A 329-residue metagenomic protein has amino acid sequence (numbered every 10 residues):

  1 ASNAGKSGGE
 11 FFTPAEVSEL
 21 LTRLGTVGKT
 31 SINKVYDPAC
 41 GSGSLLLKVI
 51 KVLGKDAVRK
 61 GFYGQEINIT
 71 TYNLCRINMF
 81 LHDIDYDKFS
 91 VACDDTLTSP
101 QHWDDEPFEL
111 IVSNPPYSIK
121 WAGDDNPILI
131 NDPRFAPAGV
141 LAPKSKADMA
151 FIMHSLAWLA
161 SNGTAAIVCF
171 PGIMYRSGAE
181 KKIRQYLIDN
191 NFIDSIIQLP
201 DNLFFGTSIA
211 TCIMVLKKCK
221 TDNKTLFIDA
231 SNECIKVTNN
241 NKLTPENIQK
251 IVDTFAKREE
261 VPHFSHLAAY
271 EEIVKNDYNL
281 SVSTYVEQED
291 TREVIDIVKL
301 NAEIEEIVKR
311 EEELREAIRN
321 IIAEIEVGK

Functional and structural regions predicted by a protein language model:
S7-S113, S118-K120, D125-L129, R134-G139 (+4 more regions): Conserved S-adenosyl-L-methionine
D105-K329: A conserved structural/catalytic subdomain of Rossmann-like adenosyl-cofactor enzymes
